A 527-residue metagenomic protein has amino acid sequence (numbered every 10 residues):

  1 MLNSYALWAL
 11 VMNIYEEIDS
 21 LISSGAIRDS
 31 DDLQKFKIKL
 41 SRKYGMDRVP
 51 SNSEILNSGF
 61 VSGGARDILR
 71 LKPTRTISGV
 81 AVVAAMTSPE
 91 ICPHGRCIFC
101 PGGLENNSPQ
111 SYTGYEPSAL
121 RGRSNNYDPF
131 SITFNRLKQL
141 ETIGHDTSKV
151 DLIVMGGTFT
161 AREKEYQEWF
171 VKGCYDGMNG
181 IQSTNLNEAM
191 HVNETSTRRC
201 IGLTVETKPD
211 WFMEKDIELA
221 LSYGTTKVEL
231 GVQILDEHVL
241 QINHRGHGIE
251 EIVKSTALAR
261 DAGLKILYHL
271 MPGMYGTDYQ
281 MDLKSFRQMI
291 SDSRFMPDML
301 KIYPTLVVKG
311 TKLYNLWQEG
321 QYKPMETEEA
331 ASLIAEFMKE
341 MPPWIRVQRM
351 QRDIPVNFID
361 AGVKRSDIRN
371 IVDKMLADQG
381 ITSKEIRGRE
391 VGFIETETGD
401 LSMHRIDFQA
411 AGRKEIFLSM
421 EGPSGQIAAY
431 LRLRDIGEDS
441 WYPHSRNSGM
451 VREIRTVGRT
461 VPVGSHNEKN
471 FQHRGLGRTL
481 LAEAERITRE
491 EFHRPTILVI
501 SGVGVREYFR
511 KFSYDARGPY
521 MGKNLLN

Functional and structural regions predicted by a protein language model:
L2-I132, R136-Q182, P343: Flexible, acidic/Gly-rich N-terminal and inter-domain linker regions that tether and position cofactor-handling modules
Y115-I132, L152, G156-L267, M271-E328 (+2 more regions): Conserved non-cysteine loop/helix-boundary elements of the Radical SAM core domain that shape
L221, I290-S293, E485, R489-E490 (+1 more regions): Non-catalytic positions within long, well-ordered alpha-helices that form the structural scaffold/packing of enzyme
Q321-R432, I436-E438: C-terminal accessory regions of radical SAM enzymes
E421-E468, Q472: Conserved acyl-donor/pantetheine-binding loop and adjacent beta-alpha core of acyl/acetyltransferases and related
N467-I487: Conserved acetyl-CoA-binding loop-helix of GNAT-fold acetyltransferases
I487-S501: Conserved GNAT acetyl-CoA-binding A-motif
S501-Y520: Conserved active-site alpha-helix within GNAT-family acetyltransferase domains
